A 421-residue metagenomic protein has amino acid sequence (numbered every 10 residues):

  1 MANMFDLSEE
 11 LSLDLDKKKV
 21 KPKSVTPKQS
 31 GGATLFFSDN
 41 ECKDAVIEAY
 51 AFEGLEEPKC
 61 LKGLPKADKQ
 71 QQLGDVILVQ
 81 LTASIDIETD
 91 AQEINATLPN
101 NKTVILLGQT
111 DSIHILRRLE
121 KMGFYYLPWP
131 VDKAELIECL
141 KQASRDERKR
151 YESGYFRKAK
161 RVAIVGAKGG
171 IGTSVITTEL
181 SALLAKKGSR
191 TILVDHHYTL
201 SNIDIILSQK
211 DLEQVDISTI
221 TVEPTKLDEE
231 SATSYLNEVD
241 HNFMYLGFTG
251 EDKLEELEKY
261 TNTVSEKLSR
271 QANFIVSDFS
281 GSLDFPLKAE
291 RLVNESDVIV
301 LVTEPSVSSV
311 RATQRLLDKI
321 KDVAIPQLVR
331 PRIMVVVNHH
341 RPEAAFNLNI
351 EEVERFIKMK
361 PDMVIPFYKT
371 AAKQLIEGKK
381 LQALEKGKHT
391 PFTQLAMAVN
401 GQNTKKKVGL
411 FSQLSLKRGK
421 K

Functional and structural regions predicted by a protein language model:
M1-K149, I325, I333, K358-P361 (+1 more regions): Long, basic/Gly/Ser/Thr-rich N-terminal segments that mediate initial subcellular attachment or targeting
N40-K43, L81-I87, D111-S112, E251-E256 (+3 more regions): Short acidic, S/G/P-rich loop/turn micro-motifs used as interaction or catalytic elements
K158-T199, I203: Walker A/P-loop phosphate-binding motif and the immediately C-terminal alpha-helix
V194-R270, L283, K373, E377: P-loop/Walker-type NTP enzyme "switch/lid" segment
L287-S306: Inter-motif core of Ras-like GTPase G domains
V302-E352, A372: C-terminal structural cap/anchor segments
H339-A344, V353-Q382: Beta-strand-loop-alpha "switch" segments that mediate conformational coupling across diverse proteins
L375-K421: NTP-binding/hydrolysis catalytic cores, primarily Walker-type P-loop NTPases
